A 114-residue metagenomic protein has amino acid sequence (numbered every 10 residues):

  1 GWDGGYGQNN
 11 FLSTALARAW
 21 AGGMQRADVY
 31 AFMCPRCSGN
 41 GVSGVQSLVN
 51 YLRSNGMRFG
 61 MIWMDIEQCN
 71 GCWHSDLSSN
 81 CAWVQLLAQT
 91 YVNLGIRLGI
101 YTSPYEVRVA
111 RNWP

Functional and structural regions predicted by a protein language model:
G1-G95: Substrate-binding cleft of extracellular glycoside hydrolase catalytic domains
G71, W83, Y91, R97-P114: Catalytic cores and adjacent binding grooves of peptidoglycan-active enzymes
